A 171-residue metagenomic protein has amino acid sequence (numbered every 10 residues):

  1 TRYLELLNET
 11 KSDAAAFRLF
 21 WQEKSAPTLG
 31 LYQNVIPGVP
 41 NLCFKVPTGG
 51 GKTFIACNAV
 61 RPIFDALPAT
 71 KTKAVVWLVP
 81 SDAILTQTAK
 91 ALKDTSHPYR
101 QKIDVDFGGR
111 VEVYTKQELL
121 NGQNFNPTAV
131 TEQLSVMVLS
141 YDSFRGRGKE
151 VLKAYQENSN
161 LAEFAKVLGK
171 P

Functional and structural regions predicted by a protein language model:
T1-P171: RecA-like P-loop NTPase motor core of helicase/translocase proteins
